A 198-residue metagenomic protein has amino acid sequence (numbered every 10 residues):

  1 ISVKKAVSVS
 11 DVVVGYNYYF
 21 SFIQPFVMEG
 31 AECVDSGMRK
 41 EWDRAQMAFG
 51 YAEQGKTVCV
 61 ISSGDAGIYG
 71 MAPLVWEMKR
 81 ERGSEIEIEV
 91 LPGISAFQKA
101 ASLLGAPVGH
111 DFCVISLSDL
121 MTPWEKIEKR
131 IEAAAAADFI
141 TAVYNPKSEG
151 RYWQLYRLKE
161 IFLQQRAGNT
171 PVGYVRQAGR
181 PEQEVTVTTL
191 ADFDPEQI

Functional and structural regions predicted by a protein language model:
I1-I88, K99: Class I S-adenosyl-L-methionine
S2-A6, M28-A31, V75-M78, G105 (+2 more regions): Short, solvent-exposed amphipathic alpha-helical segments in soluble enzyme and RNA/protein-processing domains
K5-A6, Y51-A52, V60, R82-G83 (+4 more regions): Solvent-exposed alpha-helices and their adjacent loops that cap or buttress functional pockets in soluble metabolic
F26, M71-A72, A100-S102, E125-K126 (+2 more regions): Short, well-ordered secondary-structure micro-motifs
C33-D35, I88-V90, V114, V172-Y174: Conserved beta-strand scaffold positions in the cores of enzyme catalytic domains, especially in NTP/NDP-utilizing
T57-V58, A136-I198: A contiguous loop/helix-start segment that scaffolds small-molecule binding in enzyme catalytic cores
V60-S63, P92, I115-S118, V143-Y144 (+1 more regions): Short beta-strand segments
I68-A137: Class I SAM-dependent methyltransferase SAM-binding "motif I" and its flanking Rossmann-like core
